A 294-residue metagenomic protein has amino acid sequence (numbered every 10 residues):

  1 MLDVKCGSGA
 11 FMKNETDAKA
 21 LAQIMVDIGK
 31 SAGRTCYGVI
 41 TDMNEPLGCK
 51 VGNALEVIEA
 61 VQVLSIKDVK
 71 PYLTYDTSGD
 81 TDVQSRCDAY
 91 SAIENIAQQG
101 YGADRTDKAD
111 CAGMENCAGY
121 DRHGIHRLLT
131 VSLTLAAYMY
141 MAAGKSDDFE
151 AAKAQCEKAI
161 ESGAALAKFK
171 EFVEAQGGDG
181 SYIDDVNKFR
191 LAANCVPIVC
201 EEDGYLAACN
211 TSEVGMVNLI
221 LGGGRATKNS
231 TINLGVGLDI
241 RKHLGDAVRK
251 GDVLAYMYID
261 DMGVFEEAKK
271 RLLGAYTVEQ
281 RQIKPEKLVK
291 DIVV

Functional and structural regions predicted by a protein language model:
M1-S78, A89-G100, Y120-V294: Well-ordered secondary-structure scaffolds
